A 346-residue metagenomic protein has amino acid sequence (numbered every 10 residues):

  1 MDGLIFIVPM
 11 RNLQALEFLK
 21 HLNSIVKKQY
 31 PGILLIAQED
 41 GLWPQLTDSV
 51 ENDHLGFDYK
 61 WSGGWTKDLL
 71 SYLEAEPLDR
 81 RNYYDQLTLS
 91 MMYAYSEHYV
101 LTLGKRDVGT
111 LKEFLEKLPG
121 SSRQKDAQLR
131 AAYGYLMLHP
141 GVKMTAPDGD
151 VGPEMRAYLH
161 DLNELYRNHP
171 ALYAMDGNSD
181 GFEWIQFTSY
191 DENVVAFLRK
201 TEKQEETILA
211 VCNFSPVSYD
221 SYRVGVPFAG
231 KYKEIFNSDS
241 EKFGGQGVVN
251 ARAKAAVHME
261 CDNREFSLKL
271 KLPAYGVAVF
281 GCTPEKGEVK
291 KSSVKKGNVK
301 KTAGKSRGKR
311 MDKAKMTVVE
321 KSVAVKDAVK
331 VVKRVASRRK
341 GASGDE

Functional and structural regions predicted by a protein language model:
M1-D2, E285: Accessible peptide chain termini
D2-T145, R167-V224, F228-D239, Q246-G247: Conserved alpha/beta catalytic core and glycan-binding cleft of carbohydrate-active enzymes
D126, M137-K340, G344-E346: Carbohydrate-interacting/catalytic domains
